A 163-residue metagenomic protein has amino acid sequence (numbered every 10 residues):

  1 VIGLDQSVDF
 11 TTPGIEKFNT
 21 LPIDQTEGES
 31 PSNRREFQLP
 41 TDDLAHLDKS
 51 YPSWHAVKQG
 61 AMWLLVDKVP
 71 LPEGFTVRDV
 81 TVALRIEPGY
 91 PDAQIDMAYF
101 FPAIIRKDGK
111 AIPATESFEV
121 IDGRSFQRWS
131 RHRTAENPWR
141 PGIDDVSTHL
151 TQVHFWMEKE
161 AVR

Functional and structural regions predicted by a protein language model:
G3-L4, F10-V77, G89-R163: UBC/E2-like fold recognition across ubiquitin and ubiquitin-like conjugation systems, capturing catalytically active
